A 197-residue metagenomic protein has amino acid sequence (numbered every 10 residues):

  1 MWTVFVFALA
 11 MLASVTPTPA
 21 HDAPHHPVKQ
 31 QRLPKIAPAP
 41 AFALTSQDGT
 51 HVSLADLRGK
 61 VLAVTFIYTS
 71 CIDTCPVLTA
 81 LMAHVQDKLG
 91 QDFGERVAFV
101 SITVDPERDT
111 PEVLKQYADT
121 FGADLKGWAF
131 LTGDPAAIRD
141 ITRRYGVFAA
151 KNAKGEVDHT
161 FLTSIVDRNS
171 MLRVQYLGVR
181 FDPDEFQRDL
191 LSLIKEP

Functional and structural regions predicted by a protein language model:
T3-S14: Bacterial N-terminal signal peptides
L12-A13, T18-D22: Boundary at the C-terminal end of the N-terminal hydrophobic targeting segment
A23-A55, A80: N-terminal "domain-start" segment that seeds a small globular fold
R32, I102, Y117, W128-D134 (+4 more regions): Soluble extramembrane regions of membrane proteins in the secretory/endomembrane system
A39-P40, L62, T160-L162: Short loop/turn microsegments at loop-to-beta-strand junctions
S53-M82: Short active-site neighborhood of thiol/selenol oxidoreductases, capturing the structured segment around
T79-I141: Structural microenvironment flanking redox-active thiols in thiol-disulfide oxidoreductases
N152-P197: Thiol-/selenol-based redox modules, centered on thioredoxin-like and closely related oxidoreductase domains
